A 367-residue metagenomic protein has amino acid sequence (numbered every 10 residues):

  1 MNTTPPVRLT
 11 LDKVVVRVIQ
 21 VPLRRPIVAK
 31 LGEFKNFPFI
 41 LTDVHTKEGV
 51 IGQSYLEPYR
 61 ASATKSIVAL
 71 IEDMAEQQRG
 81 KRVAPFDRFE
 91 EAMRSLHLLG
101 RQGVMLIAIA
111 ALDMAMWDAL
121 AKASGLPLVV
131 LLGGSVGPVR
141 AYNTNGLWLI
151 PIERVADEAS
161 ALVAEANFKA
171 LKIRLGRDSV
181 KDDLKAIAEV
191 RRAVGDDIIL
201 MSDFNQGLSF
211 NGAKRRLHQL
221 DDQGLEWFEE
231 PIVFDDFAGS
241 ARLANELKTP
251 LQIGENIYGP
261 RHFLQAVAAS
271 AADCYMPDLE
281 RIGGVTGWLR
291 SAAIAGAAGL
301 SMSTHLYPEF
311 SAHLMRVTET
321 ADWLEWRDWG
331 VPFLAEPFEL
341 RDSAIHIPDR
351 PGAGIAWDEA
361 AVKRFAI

Functional and structural regions predicted by a protein language model:
N2, P6-T10, V14-V21, E33 (+1 more regions): Flexible C-terminal active-site loop/helix
R8, K13-V15, H45-A123: Metal- or metallocofactor-binding catalytic centers and their adjacent structured scaffolds across diverse enzyme
L11, G49, L112, G125 (+7 more regions): Conserved, mostly hydrophobic/aromatic
Q20-V28: Short Pro/Gly-enriched beta-strand edge/turn motifs at strand-loop
I40-T46, F338-L340: Short beta-strand elements
S54, A141-T144, K169-I173, L200-F204 (+5 more regions): Hydrophobic faces of well-ordered beta-strands that scaffold small-molecule active sites in alpha/beta enzyme cores
L131-L247: Metal-dependent enolase-superfamily TIM-barrel catalytic cores that perform enediolate-based chemistry
H218, G224, D235-A344: Shared catalytic-loop signature of beta/alpha-barrel
